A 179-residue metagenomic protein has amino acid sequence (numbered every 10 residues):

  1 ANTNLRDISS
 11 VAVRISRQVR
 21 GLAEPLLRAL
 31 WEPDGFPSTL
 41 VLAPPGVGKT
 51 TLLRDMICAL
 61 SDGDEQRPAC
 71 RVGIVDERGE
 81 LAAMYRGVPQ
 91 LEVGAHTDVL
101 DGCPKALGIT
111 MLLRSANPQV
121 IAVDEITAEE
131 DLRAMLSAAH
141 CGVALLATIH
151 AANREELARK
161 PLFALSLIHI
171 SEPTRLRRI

Functional and structural regions predicted by a protein language model:
A1-P37: P-loop NTP-binding catalytic core
V41: Hydrophobic anchor at the beta1->P-loop junction of P-loop NTPases
P45: The conserved Walker
K49: Conserved lysine of the Walker
L52, M56: Hydrophobic positions on the alpha1 helix immediately C-terminal to the Walker A/P-loop
S61-T110: P-loop NTPase switch/communication element
L113-V120: Proline-aspartate-enriched helix->loop->beta-strand connector
I168-I179: Residue-level detector of conserved catalytic or cofactor/ligand-binding positions in enzyme active sites
